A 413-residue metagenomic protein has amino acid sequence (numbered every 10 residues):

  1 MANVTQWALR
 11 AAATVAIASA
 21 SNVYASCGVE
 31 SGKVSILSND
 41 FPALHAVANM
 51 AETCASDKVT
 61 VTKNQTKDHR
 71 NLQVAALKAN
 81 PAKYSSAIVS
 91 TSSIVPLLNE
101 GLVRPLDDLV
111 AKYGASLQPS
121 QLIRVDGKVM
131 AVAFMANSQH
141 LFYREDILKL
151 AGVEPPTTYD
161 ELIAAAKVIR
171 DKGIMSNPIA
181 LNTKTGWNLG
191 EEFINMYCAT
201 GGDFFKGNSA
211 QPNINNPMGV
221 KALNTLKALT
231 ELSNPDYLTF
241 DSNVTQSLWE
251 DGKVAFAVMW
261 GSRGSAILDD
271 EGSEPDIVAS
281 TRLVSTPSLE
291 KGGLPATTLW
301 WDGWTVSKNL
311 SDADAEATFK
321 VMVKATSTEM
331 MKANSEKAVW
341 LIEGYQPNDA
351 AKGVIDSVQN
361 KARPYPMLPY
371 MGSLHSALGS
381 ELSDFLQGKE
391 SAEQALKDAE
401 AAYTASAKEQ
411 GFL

Functional and structural regions predicted by a protein language model:
Q6-A13, V23-V95, P155, L238 (+3 more regions): Conserved N-terminal structural module of periplasmic/extracytoplasmic solute-binding proteins
G28-K33, K58, K149, K332 (+1 more regions): Conserved C-terminal helix/tail region of periplasmic/extracytoplasmic solute-binding proteins
A75, K83-S85, Y113-L148, N177 (+2 more regions): A structural signal for short loop-to-beta-strand junctions that line the ligand-binding cleft of periplasmic/secreted
T91-S138, E154, I163, E192 (+1 more regions): Hinge/lid segment of periplasmic solute-binding proteins
R104-S120, I179-K184, T200-K221, D270-T281 (+2 more regions): Short, solvent-exposed loop/beta-turn-alpha elements that line the ligand-binding surface or hinge of extracytoplasmic
V129, L150-A151, V220, N224 (+2 more regions): Extracytoplasmic/periplasmic substrate-recognition and gating elements
M130, Q139, I163-Q211: Extracytoplasmic/periplasmic solute-binding protein
A166, S209-L238: Glycine-centered hinge/linker elements that transmit conformational signals in sensory and ligand-binding systems
